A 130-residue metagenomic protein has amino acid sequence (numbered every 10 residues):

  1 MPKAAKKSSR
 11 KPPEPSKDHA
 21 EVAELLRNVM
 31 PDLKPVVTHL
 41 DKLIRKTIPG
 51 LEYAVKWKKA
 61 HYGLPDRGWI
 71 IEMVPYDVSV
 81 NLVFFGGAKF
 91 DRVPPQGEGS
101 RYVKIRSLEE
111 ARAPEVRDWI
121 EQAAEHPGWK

Functional and structural regions predicted by a protein language model:
M1-K130: Charge-dense, helix-prone N-terminal extensions
